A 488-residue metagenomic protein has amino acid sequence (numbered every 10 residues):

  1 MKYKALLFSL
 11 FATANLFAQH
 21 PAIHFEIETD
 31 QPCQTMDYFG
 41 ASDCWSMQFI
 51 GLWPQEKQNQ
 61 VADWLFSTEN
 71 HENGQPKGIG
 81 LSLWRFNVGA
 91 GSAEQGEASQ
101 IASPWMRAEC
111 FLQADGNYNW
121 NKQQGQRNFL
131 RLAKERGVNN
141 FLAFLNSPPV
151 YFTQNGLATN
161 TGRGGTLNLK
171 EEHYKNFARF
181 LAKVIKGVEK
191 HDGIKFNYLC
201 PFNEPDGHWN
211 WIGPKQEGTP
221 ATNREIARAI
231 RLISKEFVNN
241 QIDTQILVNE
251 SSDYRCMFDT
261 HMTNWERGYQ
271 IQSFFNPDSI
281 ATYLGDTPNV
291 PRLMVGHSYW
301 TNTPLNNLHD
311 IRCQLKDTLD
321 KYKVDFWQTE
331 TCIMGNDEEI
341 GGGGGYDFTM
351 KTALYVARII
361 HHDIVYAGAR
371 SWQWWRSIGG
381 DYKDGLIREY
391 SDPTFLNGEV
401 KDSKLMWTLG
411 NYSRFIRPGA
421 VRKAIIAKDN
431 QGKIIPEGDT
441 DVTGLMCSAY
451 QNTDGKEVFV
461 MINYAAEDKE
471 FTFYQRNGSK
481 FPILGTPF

Functional and structural regions predicted by a protein language model:
M1-H20: Bacterial Sec-dependent N-terminal signal peptides
H20-F196, Q216-R224, R231, K235: N-terminal catalytic cores of secreted or lumenal carbohydrate-active enzymes
D37-D43, S82-V88, S92, N140-L145 (+7 more regions): Structural recognition of the beta-strand scaffold that forms the well-ordered cores of secreted hydrolase catalytic
C44-F49, G89-A93, S147-Y151, F202-H208 (+6 more regions): Solvent-exposed loop/turn segments at secondary-structure junctions within structured extracellular/periplasmic domains
L145-P148, K186-K215, V248, N289-L293 (+1 more regions): Active-site groove signature of glycoside hydrolases
K186, Q216-I359: Noncatalytic carbohydrate-binding groove/subsite architecture in carbohydrate-active enzymes
D325-I416, A420-N430: Aromatic/acidic polysaccharide-binding cleft in carbohydrate-active enzymes
D429-K480: Carbohydrate-binding surface patches
